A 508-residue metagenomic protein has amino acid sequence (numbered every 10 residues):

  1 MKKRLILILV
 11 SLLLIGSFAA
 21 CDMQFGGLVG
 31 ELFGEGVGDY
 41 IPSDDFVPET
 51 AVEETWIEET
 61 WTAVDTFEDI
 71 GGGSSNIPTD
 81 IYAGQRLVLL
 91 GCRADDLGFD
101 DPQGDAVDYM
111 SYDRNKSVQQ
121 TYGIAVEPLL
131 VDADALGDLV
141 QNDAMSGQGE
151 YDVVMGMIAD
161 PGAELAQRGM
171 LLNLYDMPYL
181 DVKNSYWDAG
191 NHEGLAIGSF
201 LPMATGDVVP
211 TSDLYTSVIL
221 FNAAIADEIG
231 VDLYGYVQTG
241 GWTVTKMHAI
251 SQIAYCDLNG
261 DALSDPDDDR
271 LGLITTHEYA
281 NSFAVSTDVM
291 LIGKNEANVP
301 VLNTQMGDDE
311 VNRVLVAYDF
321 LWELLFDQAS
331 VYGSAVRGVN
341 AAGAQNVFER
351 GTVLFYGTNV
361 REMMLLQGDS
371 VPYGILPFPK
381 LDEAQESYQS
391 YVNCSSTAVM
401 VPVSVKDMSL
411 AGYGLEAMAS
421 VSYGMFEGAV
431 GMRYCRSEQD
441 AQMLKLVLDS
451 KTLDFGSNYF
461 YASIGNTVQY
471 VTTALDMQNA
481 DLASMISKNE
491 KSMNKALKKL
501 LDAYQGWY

Functional and structural regions predicted by a protein language model:
M1-W61, L89, V118, E150-G156 (+9 more regions): Gram-positive cell-envelope targeting signals
L90-C92, Q148-V154, I158, L195-I219 (+2 more regions): Extracytoplasmic/periplasmic solute-binding protein
G98-G123, I219: Short, polar/charged alpha-helical segment
T121-A196: Extracytoplasmic "Venus flytrap"/periplasmic binding protein-like
Y175-W187, V237, D265, V289-V314 (+1 more regions): Short, solvent-exposed loop/beta-turn-alpha elements that line the ligand-binding surface or hinge of extracytoplasmic
H248-Q252, M290-G338: Glycine-centered hinge/linker elements that transmit conformational signals in sensory and ligand-binding systems
Q367-M432: Extracytoplasmic/periplasmic substrate-recognition and gating elements
V403-G412, S420-Y508: Conserved C-terminal helix/tail region of periplasmic/extracytoplasmic solute-binding proteins
